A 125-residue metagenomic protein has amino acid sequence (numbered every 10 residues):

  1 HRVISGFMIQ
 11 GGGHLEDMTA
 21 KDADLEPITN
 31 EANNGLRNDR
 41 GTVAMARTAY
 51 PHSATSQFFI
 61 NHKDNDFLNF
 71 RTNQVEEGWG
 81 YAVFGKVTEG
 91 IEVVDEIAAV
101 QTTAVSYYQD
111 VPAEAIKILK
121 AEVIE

Functional and structural regions predicted by a protein language model:
H1-E125: Cyclophilin-like peptidyl-prolyl cis-trans isomerases
